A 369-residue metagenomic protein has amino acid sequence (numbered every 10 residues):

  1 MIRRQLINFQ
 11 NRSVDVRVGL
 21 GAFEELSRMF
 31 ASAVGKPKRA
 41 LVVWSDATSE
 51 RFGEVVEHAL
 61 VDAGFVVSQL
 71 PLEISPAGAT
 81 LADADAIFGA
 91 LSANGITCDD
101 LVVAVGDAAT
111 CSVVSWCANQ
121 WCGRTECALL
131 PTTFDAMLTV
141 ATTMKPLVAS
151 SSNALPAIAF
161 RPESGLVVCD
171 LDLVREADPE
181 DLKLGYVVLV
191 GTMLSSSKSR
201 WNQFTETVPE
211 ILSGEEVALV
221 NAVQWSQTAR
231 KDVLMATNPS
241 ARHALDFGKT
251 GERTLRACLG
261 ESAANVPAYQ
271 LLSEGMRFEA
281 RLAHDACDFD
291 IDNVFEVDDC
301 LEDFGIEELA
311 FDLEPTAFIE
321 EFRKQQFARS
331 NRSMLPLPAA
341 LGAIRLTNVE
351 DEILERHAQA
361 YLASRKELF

Functional and structural regions predicted by a protein language model:
M1-D100: ATP/NTP phosphate-donor binding region
R3-Q5, V187-L189, I291-F369: C-terminal charged capping/lid subdomain of soluble metabolic enzymes
N8, V34-G35, N94-T97, Q120-C122 (+5 more regions): Solvent-exposed alpha-helices and their adjacent loops that cap or buttress functional pockets in soluble metabolic
E73-S75, V105-D107, M235, F247-G248: Glycine-rich beta-strand-to-loop/alpha-helix junction loops that act as flexible
N94-C117, W121-T132: A short, small-residue-rich loop immediately preceding and capping a beta-strand
W116-E210: A glycine/threonine-rich phosphate-anchoring loop and its flanking beta-alpha core in nucleotide/phosphate-binding
Q203, T207-T316: Active-site segments that bind and position negatively charged phosphate/pyrophosphate groups
